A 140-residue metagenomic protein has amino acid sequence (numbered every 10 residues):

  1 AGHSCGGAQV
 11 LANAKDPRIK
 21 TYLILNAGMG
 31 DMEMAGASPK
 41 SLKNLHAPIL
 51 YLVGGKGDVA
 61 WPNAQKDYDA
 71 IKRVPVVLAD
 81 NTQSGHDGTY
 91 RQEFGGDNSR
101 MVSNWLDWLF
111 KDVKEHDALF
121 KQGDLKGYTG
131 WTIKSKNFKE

Functional and structural regions predicted by a protein language model:
A1-S4: Conserved alpha/beta-hydrolase "nucleophile elbow" surrounding the catalytic nucleophile
G7-D16: Short glycine-enriched nucleophile-adjacent loop and the immediately C-terminal alpha-helix near the catalytic center
Q9, D87-T89, H116: Short, solvent-exposed loop/turn elements at domain surfaces
K15, K20-Q92: The feature captures the conserved acid-bearing segment of alpha/beta-hydrolase catalytic domains
V74, Q83, Q92-E140: Alpha/beta-hydrolase-fold serine-hydrolase catalytic core, especially in secreted/extracellular enzymes
